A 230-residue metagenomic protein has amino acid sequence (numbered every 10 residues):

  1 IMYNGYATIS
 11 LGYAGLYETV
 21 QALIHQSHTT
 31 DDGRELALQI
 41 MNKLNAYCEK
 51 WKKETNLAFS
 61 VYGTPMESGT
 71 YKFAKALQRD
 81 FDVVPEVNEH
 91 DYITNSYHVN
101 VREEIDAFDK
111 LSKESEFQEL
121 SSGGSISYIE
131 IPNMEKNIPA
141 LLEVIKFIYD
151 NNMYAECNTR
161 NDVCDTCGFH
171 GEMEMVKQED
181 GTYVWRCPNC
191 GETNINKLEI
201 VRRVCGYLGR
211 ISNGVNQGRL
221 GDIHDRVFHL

Functional and structural regions predicted by a protein language model:
I1-L230: Long, C-terminal-biased catalytic regions of enzyme "large/alpha" subunits
